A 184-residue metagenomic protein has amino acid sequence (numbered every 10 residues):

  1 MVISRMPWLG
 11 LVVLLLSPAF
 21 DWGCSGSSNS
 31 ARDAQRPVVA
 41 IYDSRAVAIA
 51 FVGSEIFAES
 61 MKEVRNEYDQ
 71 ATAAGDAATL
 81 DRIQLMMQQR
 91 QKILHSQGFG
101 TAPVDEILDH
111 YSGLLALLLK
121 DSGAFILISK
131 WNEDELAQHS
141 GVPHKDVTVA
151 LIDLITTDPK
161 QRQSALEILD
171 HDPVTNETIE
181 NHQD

Functional and structural regions predicted by a protein language model:
M1-W22: Sec-dependent bacterial lipoprotein signal peptides
C24-D184: Amphipathic, charged alpha-helical segments and their helix-to-coil junctions in extracytoplasmic/peripheral assemblies
